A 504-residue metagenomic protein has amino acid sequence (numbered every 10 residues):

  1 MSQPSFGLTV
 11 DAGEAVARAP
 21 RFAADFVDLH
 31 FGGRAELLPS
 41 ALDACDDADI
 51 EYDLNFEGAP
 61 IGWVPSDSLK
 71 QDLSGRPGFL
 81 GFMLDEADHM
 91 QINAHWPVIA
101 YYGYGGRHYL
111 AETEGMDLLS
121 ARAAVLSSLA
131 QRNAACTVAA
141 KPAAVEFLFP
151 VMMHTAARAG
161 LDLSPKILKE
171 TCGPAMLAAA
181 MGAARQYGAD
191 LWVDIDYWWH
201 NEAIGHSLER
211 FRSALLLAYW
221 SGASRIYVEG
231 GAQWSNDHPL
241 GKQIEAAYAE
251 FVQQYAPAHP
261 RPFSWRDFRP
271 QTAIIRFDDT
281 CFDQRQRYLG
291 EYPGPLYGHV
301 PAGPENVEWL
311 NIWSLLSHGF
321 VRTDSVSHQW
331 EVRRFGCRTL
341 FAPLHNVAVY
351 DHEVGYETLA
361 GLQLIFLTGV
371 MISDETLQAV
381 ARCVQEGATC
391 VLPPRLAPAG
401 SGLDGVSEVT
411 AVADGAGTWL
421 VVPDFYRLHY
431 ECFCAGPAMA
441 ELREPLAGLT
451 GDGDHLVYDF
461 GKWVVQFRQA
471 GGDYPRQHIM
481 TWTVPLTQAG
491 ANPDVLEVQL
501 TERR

Functional and structural regions predicted by a protein language model:
M1, V457, P485-T487: Low-complexity, Gly/Pro
M1-V384, A388, L392-E431: Glycan-processing catalytic domains of CAZymes
Y350, D459, R468, T487 (+1 more regions): A structural detector for beta-sheet-dominated domains
V391-L392, T487-R504: C-terminal beta-strand-rich structural cap/linker in extracellular carbohydrate-active enzymes
L403-G471: An acidic, glycine-rich "communication" segment
T410, T483, E497-Q499: Ser/Thr- (and often Asn-) enriched beta-sheet segments in non-cytosolic proteins
Q466-V484, Q488: Asparagine-centered strand-capping/turn motif at beta-strand->loop junctions
